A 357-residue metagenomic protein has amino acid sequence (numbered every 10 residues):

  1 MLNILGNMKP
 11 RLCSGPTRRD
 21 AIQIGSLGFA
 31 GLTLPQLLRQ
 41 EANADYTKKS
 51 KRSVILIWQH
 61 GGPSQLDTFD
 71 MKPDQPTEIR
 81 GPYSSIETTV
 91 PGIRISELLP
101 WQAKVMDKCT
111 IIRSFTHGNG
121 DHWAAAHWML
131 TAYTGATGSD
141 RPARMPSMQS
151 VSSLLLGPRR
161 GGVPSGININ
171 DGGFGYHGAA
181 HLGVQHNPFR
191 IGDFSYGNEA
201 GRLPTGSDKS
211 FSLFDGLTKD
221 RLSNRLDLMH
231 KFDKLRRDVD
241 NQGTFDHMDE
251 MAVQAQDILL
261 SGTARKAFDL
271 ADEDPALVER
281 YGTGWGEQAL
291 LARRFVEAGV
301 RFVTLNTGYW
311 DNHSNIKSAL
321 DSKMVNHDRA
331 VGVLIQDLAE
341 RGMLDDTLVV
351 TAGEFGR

Functional and structural regions predicted by a protein language model:
M1-R357: Ligand-binding pockets and gating/stacking loops
